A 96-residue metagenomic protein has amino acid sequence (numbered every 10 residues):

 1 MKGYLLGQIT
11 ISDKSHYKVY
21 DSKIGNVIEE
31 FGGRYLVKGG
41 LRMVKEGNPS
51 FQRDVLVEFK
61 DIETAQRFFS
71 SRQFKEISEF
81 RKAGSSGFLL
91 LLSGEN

Functional and structural regions predicted by a protein language model:
M1-D54, K60-S70, S93-N96: Short S/T/G/P-rich N-terminal loop/turn motif that feeds into the first structured element of a domain
I62-L90: C-terminal structural segments of small proteins and small subunits
